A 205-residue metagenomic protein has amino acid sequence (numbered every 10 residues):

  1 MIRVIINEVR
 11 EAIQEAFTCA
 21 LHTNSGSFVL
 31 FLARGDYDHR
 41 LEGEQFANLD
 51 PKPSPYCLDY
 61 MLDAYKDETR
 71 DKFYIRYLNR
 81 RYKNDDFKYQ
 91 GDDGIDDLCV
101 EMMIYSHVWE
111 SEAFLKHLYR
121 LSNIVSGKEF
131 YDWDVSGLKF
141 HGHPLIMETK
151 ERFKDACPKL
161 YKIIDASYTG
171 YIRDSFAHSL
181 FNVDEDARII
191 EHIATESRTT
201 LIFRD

Functional and structural regions predicted by a protein language model:
M1-E101, S167-Y168: Extended intrinsically disordered or low-complexity regions, especially N/C-terminal cytosolic tails and loops, rather
D67-K72, H107, S111, R173-F176: Alpha-helical transition-metal enzyme core signature, strongest for iron centers
I75-R80, D132-L138, Y171-N182: Phosphate-binding glycine-rich loops and adjacent basic patches that engage nucleotide phosphates, nucleic-acid
F87-D92, M147-P158, E196-R198: Short, charged/polar, low-complexity loop and linker segments that flank or interrupt alpha-helical bundles
V100-G170: Flexible secondary-structure boundary motifs
Y161-I190: Histidine-centered, metal-coordinating catalytic motifs and their short helical/loop contexts
R188-D205: Amphipathic, Lys/Arg-enriched alpha-helical patches that create a basic surface for binding polyanionic ligands
